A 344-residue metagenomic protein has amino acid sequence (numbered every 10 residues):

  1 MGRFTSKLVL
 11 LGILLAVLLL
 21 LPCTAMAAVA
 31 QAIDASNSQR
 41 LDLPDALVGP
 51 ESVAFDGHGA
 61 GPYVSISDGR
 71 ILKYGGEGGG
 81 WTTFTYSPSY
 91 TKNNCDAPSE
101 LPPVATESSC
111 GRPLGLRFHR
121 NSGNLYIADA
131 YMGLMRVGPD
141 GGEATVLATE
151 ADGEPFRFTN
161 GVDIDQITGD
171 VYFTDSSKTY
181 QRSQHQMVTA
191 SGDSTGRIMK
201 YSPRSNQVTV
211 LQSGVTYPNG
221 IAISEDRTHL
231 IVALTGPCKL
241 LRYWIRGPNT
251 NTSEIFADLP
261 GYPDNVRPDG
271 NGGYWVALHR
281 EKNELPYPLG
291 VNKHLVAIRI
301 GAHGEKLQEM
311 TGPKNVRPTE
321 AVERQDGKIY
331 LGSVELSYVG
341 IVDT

Functional and structural regions predicted by a protein language model:
V9-Q39, G192, V296, I300-G301: Blade/loop signatures of beta-propeller domains
T24-G49, N93-A105, H303-L307: A short helix->beta-strand "capping" segment at the edge of beta-propeller domains
Q39-I71, V316-T319: Beta-strand-rich domains and repeat architectures in extracellular enzymes and scaffolds, especially beta-propellers
L41-A46, T85-P88, V104-S109, L147-P155 (+3 more regions): Surface loop/turn motifs at the tips and blade-to-blade linkers of beta-strand repeat domains
D56-G59, F118-S122, I164-T168, E225-R227 (+2 more regions): Residue-level detector of Asp-centered blade-edge/turn motifs that repeat once per structural unit in beta-propeller
G75-G79, G138-G142, Y201-N206, W244-N249 (+2 more regions): Short loop/turn segments that connect beta-strands within beta-propeller blades
P98-L114, H119-N124, A128-T189, D193-T195: Asp-box/WD-like beta-propeller blade repeats and closely related beta-sheet repeat scaffolds
D258-T311: Loop/turn-rich, solvent-exposed surfaces of beta-rich toroidal or solenoidal domains
